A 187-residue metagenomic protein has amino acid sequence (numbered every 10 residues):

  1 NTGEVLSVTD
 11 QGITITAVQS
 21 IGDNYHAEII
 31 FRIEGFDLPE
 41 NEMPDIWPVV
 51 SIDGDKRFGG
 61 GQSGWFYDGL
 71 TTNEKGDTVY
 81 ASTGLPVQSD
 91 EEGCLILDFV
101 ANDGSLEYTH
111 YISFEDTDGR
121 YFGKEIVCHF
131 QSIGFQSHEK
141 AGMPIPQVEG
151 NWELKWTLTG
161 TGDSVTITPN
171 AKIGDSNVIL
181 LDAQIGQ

Functional and structural regions predicted by a protein language model:
N1-Q187: Alpha-helical, hydrophobic structural elements that either
